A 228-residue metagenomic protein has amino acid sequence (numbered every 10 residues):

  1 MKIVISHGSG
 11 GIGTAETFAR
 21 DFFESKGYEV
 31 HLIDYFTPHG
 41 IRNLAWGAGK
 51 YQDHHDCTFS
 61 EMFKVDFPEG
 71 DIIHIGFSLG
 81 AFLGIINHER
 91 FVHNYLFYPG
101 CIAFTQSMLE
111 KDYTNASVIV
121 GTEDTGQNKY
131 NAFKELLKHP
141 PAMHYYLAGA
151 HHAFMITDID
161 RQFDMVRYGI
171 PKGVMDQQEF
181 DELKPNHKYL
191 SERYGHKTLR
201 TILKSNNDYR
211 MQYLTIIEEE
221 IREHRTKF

Functional and structural regions predicted by a protein language model:
K2-F67: Serine-hydrolase catalytic machinery in alpha/beta-hydrolase-like enzymes
V4, H31-D34, I73-I75, Y95 (+2 more regions): Hydrophobic/aromatic beta-strand patches that form the interior of the parallel beta-sheet core in alpha/beta enzyme
I5-G10, S78, P99, G121-T122: Glycine-rich His-Gly loop
R42-A45, M108, Y130, M155-D160: Short aromatic-enriched loop/helix-cap "lid" or pocket-rim segments at secondary-structure transitions that line
G47-Q52, D112, R161-D164: Short, hinge-like loop/turn segments at secondary-structure boundaries
C57, M62-Y113: Primarily recognizes the serine-hydrolase "nucleophile elbow" in alpha/beta-hydrolase and SGNH/GDSL folds
H93-H152: The feature captures the conserved acid-bearing segment of alpha/beta-hydrolase catalytic domains
P141-F228: C-terminal catalytic histidine-bearing segment of alpha/beta-hydrolase fold enzymes
